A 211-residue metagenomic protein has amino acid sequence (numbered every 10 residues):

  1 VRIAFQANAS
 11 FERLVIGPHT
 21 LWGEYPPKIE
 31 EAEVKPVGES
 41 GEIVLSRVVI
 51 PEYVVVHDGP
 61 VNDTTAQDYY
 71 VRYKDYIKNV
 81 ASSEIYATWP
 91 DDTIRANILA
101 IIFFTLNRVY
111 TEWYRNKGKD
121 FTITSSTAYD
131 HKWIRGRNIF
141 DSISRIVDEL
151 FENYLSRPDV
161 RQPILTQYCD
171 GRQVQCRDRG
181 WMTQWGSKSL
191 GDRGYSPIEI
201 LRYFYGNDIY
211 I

Functional and structural regions predicted by a protein language model:
V1-I211: Conserved, single-site charged/polar hotspot
